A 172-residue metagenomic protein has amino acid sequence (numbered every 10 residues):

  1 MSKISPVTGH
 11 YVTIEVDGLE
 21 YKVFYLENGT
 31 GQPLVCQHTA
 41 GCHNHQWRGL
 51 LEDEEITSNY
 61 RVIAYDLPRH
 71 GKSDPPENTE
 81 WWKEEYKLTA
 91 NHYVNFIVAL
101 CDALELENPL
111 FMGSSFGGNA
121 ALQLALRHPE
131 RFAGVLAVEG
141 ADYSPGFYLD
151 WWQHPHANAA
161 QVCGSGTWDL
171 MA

Functional and structural regions predicted by a protein language model:
S2-K22: N-terminal cap/lid segment of alpha/beta-hydrolase-fold proteins
D17-L19, A64-M112: Active-site loop/oxyanion-hole signature of alpha/beta-hydrolase fold enzymes
Y21-T79: Conserved HGGG/HGGXW glycine-rich cap/lid loop of the alpha/beta-hydrolase fold
P33, R61, E107-L110, R131-G134: Structural signature of beta-strand start/N-cap positions in the alpha/beta core of ABC transporter nucleotide-binding
C42, R69, G118, D142-Y143: Active-site micro-motifs of SAM-dependent methyltransferase domains
G113, G117, A121: Gly/Ala-rich beta-loop-alpha elbow adjacent to hydrolase catalytic centers
L122, L126-R127, F132-D169: Flexible "cap/lid" loop of the alpha/beta hydrolase fold
